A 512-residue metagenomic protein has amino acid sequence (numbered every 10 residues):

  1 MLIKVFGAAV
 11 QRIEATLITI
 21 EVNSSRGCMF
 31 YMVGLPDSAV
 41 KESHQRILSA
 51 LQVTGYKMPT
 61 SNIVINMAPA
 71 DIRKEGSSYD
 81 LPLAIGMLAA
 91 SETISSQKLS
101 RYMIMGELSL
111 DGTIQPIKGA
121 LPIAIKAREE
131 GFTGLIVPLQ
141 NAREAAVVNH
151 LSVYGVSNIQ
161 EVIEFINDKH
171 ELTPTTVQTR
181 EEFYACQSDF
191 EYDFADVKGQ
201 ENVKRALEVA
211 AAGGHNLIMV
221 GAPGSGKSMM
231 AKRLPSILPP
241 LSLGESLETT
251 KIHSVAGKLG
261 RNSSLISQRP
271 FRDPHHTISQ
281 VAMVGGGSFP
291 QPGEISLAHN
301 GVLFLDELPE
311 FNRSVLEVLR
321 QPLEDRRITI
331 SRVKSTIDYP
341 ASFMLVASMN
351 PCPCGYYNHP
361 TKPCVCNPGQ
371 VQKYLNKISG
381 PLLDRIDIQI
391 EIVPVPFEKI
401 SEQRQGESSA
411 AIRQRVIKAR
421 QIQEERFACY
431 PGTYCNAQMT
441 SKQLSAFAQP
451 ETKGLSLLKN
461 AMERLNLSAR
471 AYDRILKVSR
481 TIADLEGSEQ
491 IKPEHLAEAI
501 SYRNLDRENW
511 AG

Functional and structural regions predicted by a protein language model:
M1-I218, A222-S225, S331, A471-Y472 (+2 more regions): Peripheral, non-AAA+ core regions of ATP-driven protein-machinery
V33, A39-H44, P59, N66-G76 (+2 more regions): Basic, amphipathic alpha-helical bundle interface domains used for macromolecular binding and assembly
L110, L303-F304, E310-F311: Residues immediately C-terminal
E208, L265, R269-P270, Q280-L303 (+1 more regions): Conserved alpha-helical scaffold flanking the Walker A/P-loop in AAA+ ATPase domains
M219-G260: Walker A/P-loop
G221, G285, E307: The Walker A (P-loop) glycine that initiates the GxxxxGKT/S ATP-binding motif of P-loop NTPases
E245-S279, G286-G287, Y434-K442, A469 (+1 more regions): Conserved inter-motif catalytic segment of the P-loop NTP-binding fold
N300, D306-E307, V318: Walker B catalytic acidic pair
